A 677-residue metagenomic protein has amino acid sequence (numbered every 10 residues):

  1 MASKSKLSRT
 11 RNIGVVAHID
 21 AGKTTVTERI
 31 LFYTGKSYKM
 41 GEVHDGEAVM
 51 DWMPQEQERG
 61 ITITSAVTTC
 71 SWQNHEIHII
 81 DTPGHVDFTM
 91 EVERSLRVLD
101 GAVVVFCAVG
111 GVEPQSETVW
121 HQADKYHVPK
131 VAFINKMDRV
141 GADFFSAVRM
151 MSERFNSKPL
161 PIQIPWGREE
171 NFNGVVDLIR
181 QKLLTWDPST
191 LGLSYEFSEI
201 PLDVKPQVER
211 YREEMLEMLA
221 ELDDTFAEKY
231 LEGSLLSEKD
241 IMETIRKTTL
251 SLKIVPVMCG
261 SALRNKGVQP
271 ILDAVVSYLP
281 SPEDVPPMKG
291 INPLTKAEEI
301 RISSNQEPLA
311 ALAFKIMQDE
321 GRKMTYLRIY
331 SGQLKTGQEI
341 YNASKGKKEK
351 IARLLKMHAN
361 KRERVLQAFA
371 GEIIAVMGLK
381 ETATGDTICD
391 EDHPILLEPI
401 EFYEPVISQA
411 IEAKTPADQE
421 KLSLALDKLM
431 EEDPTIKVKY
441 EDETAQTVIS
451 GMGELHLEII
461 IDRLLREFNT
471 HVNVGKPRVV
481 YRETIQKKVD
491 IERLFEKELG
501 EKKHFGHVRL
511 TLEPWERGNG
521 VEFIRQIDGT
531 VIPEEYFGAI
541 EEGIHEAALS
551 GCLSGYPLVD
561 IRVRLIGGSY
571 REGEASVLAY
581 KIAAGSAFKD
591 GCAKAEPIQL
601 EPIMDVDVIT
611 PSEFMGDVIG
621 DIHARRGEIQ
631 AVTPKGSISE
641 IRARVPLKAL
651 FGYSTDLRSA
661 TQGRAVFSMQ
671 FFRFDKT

Functional and structural regions predicted by a protein language model:
M1-T677: Structural and coupling elements of P-loop NTPases
